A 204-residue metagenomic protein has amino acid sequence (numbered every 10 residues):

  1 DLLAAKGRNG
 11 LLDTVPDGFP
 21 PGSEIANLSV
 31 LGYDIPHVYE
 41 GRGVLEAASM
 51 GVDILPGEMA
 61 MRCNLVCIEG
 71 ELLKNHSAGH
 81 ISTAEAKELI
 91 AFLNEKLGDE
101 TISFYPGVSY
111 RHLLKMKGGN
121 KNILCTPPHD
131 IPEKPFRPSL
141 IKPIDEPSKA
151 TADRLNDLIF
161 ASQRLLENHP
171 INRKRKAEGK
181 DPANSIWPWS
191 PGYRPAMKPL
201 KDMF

Functional and structural regions predicted by a protein language model:
D1-D99: Active-site nucleophile/metal-coordination loop of metallo-enzymes that catalyze phosphate/sulfate and related
A4-A5, Q163, E167, D202: Alpha-helix boundary recognition
K6, C67-E71, M116-K121, S190: Short acidic-glycine loop/turn motifs at beta-strand connectors
G18-P20, N184, Y193-A196: Flexible loop/turn segments at secondary-structure boundaries
G22, G57-M59, P106-V108, K180 (+1 more regions): A short, structural micro-pattern
Y33-S49, V108, E167-R173, P191-A196: Short charge-dense sequence patches
S77-S185, P191: Glycine-rich, mobile lid/loop segments that gate access to catalytic sites or pores
P195-F204: Flexible beta->alpha loop and helix N-cap segments adjacent to enzyme active/binding sites
